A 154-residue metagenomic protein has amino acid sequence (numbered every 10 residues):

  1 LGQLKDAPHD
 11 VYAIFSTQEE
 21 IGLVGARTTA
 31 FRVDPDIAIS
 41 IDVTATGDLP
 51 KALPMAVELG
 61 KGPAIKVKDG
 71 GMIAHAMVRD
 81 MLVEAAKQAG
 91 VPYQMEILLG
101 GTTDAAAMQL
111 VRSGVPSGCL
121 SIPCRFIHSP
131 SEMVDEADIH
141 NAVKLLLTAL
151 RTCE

Functional and structural regions predicted by a protein language model:
L1-E20, A142-L147: Alpha-helical metal-binding/catalytic segments enriched in His/Glu/Asp
L1-Y12, D34-D36, Q88, E154: Secondary-structure boundary elements
L4-P8, A30-V33, V57-L59, V111-S113: Solvent-exposed alpha-helices and their adjacent loops that cap or buttress functional pockets in soluble metabolic
Y12-S16, A38-D42, E96: Short, conserved beta-strand edge motifs with alternating hydrophobic and charged residues
F15-I21, T44-A45, C124-F126: Acidic, glycine-rich active-site loops and adjacent beta-strand->loop/helix elements that engage anionic groups
V24-P92: Metal-dependent peptidase/peptidase-like ectodomains
A64-A137, V143, R151-C153: Active-site-adjacent substrate-binding region of metalloamidase/peptidase-like peptide-processing proteins
